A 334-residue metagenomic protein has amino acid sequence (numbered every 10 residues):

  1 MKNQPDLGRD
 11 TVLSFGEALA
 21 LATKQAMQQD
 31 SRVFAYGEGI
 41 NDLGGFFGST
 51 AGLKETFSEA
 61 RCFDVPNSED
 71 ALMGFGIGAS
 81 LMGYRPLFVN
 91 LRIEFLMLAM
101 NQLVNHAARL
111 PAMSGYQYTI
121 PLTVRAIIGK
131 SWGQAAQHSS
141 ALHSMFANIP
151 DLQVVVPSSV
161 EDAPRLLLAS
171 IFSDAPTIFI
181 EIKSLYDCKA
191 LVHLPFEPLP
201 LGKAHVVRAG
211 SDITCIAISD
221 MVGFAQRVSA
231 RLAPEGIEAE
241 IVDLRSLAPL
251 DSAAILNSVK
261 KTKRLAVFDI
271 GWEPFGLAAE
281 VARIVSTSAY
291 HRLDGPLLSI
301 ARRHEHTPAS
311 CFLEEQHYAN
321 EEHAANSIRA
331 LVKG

Functional and structural regions predicted by a protein language model:
M1-P176, I180, S184, E315-Q316: Thiamine diphosphate
I40, G48, G52-T56, E69 (+4 more regions): Thiamine diphosphate
